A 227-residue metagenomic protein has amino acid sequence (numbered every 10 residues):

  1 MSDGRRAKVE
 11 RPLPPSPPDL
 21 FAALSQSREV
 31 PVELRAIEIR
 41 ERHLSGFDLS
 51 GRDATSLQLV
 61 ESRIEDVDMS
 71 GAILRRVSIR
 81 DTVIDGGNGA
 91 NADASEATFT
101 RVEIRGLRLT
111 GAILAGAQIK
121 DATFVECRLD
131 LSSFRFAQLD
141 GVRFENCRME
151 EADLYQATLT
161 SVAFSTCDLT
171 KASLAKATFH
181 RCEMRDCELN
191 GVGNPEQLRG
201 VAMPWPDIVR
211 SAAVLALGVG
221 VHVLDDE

Functional and structural regions predicted by a protein language model:
S2-E227: Tandem repeat scaffolds
